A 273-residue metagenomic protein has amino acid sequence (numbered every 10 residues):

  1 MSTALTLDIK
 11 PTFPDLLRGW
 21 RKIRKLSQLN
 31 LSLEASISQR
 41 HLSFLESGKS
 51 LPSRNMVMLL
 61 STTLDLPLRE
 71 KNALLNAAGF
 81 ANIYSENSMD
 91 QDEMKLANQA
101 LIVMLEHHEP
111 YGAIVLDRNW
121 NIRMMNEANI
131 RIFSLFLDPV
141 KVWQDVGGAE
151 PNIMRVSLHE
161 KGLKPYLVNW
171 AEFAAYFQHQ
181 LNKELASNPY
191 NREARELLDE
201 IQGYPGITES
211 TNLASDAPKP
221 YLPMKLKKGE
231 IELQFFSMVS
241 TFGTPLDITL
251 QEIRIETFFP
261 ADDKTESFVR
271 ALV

Functional and structural regions predicted by a protein language model:
M1-R24: A short, Lys/Arg-rich alpha-helix, primarily the initiator
T3, T62-T63, P67-E93: Short amphipathic recognition helices of helix-turn-helix/homeodomain-type DNA-binding modules
L17, L31-S32, L42-L45: Conserved hydrophobic/aromatic packing and binding residues within compact polymer-binding modules
K22, L33, T62: Alpha-helical residues within the helix-turn-helix
L31, M56-S61, L74: Hydrophobic micro-packing sites on short alpha-helices
S36-P52, S61: Recognition helix of helix-turn-helix/homeodomain-like DNA-binding domains that insert into the DNA major groove
E93, I102-H107, L116, E127-V273: Hydrophobic protein-protein interaction segments
I122-R123: Conserved hydrophobic beta-strand signature of PAS-family and PAS-like sensory domains
